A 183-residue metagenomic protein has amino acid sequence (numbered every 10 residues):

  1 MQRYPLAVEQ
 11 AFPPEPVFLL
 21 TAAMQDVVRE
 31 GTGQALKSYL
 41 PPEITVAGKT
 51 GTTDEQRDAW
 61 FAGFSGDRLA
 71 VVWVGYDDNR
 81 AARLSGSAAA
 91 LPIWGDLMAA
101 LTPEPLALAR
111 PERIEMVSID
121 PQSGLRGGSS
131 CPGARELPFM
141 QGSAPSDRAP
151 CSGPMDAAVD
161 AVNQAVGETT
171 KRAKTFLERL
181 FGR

Functional and structural regions predicted by a protein language model:
M1-P138: A penicillin-recognizing enzyme superfamily signal
V117-G182: Low-complexity, Gly/Ser/Thr/Pro-rich intrinsically disordered linker/tail segments
